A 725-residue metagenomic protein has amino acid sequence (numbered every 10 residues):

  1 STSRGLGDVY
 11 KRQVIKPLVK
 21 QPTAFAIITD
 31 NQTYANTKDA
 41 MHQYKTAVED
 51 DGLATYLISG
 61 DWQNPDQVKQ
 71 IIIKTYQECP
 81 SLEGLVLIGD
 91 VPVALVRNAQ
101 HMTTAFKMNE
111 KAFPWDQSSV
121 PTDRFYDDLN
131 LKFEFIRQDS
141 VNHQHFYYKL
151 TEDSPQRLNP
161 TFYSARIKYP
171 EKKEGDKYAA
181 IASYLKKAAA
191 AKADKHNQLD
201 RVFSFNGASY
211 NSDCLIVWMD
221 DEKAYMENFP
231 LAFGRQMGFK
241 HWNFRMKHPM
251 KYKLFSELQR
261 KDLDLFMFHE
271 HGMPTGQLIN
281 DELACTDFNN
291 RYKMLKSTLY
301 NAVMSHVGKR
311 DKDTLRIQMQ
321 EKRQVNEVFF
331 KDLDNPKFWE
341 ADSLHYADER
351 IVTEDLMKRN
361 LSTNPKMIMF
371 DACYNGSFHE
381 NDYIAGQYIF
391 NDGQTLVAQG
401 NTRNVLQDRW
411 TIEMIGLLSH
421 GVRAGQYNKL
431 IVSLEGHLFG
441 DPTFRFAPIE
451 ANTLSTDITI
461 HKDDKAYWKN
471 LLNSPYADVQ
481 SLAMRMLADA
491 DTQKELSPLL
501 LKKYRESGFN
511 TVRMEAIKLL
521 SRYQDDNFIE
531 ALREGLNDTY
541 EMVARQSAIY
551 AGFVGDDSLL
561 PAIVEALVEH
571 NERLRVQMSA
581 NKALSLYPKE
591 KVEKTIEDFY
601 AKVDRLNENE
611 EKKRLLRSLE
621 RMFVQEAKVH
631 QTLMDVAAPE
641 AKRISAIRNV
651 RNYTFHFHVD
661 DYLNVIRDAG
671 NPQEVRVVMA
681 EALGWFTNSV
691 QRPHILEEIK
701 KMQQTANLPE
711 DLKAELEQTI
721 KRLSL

Functional and structural regions predicted by a protein language model:
S1, D8-V19, A47, P65-H248 (+2 more regions): Structured catalytic cores of large enzymes
D8-D50, T55-G60: Acidic, contiguous N-terminal accessory segments
A26-I28, T55-S59, G84-I88, R201-N206 (+3 more regions): Structural recognition of the beta-strand scaffold that forms the well-ordered cores of secreted hydrolase catalytic
S118-Y184, K293-W410: Catalytic cores of nucleophile-dependent amide-cleaving enzymes
T411-K494, N510-K518: Caspase-like cysteine protease fold
H461-N470, D491-Y504, D525-L536, D556-V568 (+4 more regions): Amphipathic alpha-helical scaffolding segments comprising HEAT/armadillo-like alpha-solenoid repeats
P475-Y476, G508-F509, T539-E541, N571-R573 (+4 more regions): Short inter-helical turns and helix N-cap capping residues of alpha-solenoid HEAT/ARM repeat scaffolds
D478-D491, T511-Y523, A544-D556, R575-E590 (+4 more regions): Structural detector for internal amphipathic alpha-helices that build alpha-solenoid repeat scaffolds
